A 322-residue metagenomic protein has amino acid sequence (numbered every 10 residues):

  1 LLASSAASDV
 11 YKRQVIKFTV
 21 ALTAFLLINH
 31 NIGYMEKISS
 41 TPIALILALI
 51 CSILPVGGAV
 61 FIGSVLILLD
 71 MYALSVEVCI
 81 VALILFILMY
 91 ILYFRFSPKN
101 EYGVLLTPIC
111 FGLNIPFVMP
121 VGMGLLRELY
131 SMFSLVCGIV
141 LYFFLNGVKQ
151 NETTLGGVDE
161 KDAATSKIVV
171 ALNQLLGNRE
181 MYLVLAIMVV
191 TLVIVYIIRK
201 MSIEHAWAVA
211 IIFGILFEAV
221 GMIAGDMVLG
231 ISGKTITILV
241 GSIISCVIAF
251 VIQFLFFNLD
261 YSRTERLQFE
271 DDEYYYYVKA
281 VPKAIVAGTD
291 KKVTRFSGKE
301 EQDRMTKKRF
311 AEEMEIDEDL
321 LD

Functional and structural regions predicted by a protein language model:
L1-A7, Y11: Single conserved hydrophobic/aromatic residue that forms the stacking wall/gate of nucleotide- or nucleobase-binding
K12-S64, D70-M71: Hydrophobic transmembrane alpha-helices
R13, T23-L26, S40, D226-K279: Alpha-helical transmembrane segments of multi-pass integral membrane proteins, characterized by long hydrophobic
M35-I38, M71-I84, N178-A186: Structural signature of hydrophobic alpha-helical transmembrane segments
L49, I62-V136: Membrane-interface helix-loop-helix junctions at boundaries between adjacent transmembrane segments
C110-L113, M119-S242: Generic multipass alpha-helical transmembrane bundles of integral membrane proteins
L259-K307: Short, highly charged, low-complexity non-transmembrane loops/tails of multi-pass membrane proteins
Q302-D322: Long, low-complexity, intrinsically disordered segments
